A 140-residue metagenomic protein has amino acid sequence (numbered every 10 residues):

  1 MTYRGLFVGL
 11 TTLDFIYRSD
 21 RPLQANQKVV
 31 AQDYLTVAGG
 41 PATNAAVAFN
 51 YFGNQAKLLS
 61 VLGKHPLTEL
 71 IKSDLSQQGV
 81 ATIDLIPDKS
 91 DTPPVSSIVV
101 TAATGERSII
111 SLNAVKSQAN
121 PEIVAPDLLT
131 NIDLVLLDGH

Functional and structural regions predicted by a protein language model:
M1-T11, V61, K72-P87, V99-H140: Ribokinase/PfkB-type carbohydrate-kinase core domain
M1-V61, P66-L70: Glycine-rich phosphate/adenosyl-contacting loop at the front of the ribokinase-like
A25-N26, V30, V95, L112 (+1 more regions): Residue-level signature of transmembrane alpha-helix interfaces in integral membrane proteins
Q32, G39, V95, L137-D138: Thr-Gly-centered strand-to-loop micro-motif
V37-N44, K89-T92, K116-P121: Short secondary-structure boundary/capping elements
F52, Q78, D91-P94: Short, basic and Ser/Thr-rich N-terminal targeting/leader segments
T68, K72, P94-S96: Generic internal hydrophobic packing segments that stabilize the cores of diverse globular domains
